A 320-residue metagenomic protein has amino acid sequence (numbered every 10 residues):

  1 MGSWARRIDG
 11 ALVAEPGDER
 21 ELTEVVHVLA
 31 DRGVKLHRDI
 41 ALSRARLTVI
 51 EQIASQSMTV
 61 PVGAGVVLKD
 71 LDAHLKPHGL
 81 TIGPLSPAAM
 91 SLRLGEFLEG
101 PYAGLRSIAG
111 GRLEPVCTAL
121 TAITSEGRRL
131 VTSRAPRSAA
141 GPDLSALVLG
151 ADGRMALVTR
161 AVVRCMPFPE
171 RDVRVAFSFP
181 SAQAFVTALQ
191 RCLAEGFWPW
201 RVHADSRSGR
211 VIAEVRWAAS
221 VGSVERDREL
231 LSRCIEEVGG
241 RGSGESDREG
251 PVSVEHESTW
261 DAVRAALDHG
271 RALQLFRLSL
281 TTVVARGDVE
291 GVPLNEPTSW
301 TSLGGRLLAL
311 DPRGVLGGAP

Functional and structural regions predicted by a protein language model:
G2-I53, T59-A64, D72, K76 (+2 more regions): Glycine-rich N-terminal segment of FAD-binding domains in flavoprotein oxidoreductases, spanning the beta-loop-helix
R6-G10, I53-S57, F168-V173, G209-V211: Short glycine-enriched loop/turn motifs at secondary-structure junctions
I8-D9, E19, E24, R32-V34 (+4 more regions): Conserved glycine-rich FAD pyrophosphate-binding loop
L12-E15, P61, G110, R134 (+4 more regions): Hydrophobic alpha-helical scaffolding
V25, L71-H74, F185-A188, D227 (+1 more regions): Hydrophobic side chains in well-ordered alpha-helices
V49-E51, V62-W198, V202: FAD-binding subdomain of flavoenzyme oxidoreductases
G127, V215, A285: Residue-level signal for inorganic ion chemistry
D172-S243: A conserved active-site cap/scaffold subdomain adjacent to cofactor or substrate pockets
